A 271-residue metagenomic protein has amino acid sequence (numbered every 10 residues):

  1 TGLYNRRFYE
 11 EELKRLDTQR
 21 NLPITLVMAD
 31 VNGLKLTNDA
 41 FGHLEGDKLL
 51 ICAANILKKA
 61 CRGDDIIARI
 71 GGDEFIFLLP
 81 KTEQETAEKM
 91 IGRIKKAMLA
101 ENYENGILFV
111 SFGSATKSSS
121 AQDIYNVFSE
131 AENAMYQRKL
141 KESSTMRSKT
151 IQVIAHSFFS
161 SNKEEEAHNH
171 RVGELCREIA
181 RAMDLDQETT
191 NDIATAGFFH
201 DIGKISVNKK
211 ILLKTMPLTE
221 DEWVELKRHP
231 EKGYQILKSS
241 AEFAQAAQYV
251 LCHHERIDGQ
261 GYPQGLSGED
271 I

Functional and structural regions predicted by a protein language model:
Y4-T25, N32-R62, A68-G72, I76-F77 (+3 more regions): Conserved long alpha-helical elements within nucleotide-processing catalytic cores of c-di-GMP signaling and class III
T25-D30, I67, I151-H156: Active-site-flanking beta-strand signature of metal-NTP-handling nucleotidyl enzymes and homologous cyclase-like
H43, E88-K95, L99, K117-S144: Catalytic-core segments of nucleotide cyclases and related cyclic-nucleotide turnover enzymes
D47, Y125, T145-I271: Metal-dependent catalytic cores of enzymes that make or break cyclic nucleotides and related phosphoester linkages
A54-N55, T86-E104, G233-S240: Alpha-helical scaffold within the catalytic cores of cyclic-nucleotide enzymes
R69, M98-G113, E142-M146, E242 (+1 more regions): Catalytic core regions of nucleotide second-messenger enzymes
L78-P80, A115: Short hydrophobic/aromatic beta-strand micro-patches that form the beta-sheet surface supporting nucleotide- or nucleic
